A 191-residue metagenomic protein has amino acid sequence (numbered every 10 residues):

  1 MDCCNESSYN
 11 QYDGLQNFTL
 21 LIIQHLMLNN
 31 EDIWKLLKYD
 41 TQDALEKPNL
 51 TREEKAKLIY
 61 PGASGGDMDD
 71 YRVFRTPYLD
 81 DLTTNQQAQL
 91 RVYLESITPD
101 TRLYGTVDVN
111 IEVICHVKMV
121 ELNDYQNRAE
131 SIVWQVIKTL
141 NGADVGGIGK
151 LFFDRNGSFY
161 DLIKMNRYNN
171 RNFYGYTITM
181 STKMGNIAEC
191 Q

Functional and structural regions predicted by a protein language model:
M1-T101, Q191: Small/polar-rich, solvent-exposed N-terminal microdomains that initiate assembly or binding
S7-S8, E121-N127: Short, flexible/disordered intra-domain loops and linkers
T83, T98-G105, R167-F173: Short, solvent-exposed beta-strand/turn "edge" segments of beta-rich domains on protein surfaces
L90, V107-I111, Y176-M180: Hydrophobic residues positioned within well-ordered beta-strands of beta-sheet architectures
E95, I114-H116, S181-K183: Generic short beta-strand segments
D100, M119-E121, N186-C190: Residue-level signal for secondary-structure boundary sites
T106-E121: Short acidic, glycine/tyrosine-flanked loop/strand segments centered on an H-E-D-like triad
N127-C190: Acidic-leaning, charged glycine-interspersed low-complexity segments
